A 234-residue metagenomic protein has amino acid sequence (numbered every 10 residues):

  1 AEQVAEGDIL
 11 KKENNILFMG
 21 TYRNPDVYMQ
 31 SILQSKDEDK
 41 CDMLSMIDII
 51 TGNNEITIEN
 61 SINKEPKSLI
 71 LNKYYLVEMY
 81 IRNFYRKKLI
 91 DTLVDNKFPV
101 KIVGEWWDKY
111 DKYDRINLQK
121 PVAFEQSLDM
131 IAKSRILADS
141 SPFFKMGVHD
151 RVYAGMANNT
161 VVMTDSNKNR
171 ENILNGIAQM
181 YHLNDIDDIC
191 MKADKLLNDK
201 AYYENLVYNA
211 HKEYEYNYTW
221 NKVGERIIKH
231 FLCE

Functional and structural regions predicted by a protein language model:
A1-K145, V161-R170: Nucleotide-sugar donor-binding catalytic core of glycosyltransferases
E105-E234: Catalytic binding pocket for nucleotide-activated donors in carbohydrate/polymer assembly enzymes
